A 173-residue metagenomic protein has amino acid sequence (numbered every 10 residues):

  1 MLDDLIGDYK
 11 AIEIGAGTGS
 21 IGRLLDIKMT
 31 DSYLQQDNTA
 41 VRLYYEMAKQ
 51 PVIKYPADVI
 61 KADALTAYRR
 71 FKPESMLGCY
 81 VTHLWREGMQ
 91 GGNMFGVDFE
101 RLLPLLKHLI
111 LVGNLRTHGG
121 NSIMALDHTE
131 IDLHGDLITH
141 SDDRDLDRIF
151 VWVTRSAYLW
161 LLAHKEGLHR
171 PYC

Functional and structural regions predicted by a protein language model:
M1-I6: S-adenosyl-L-methionine
D8-G17: Conserved class I S-adenosyl-L-methionine
Y9, E74-S75, K107: Conserved acidic residues
A11, I27-T30: Hydrophobic anchor at the start of a short beta-strand that flanks the dinucleotide cofactor-binding loop
G19-R23: Glycine-rich SAM-binding Motif I of class I
T30-S75: S-adenosyl-L-methionine
R70, C79-M89: A conserved mid-domain beta-alpha-beta active-site/ligand-binding segment of alpha/beta enzyme cores
W85-G167: C-terminal substrate-binding/active-site "lid" region of AdoMet-derived donor-dependent transferases
